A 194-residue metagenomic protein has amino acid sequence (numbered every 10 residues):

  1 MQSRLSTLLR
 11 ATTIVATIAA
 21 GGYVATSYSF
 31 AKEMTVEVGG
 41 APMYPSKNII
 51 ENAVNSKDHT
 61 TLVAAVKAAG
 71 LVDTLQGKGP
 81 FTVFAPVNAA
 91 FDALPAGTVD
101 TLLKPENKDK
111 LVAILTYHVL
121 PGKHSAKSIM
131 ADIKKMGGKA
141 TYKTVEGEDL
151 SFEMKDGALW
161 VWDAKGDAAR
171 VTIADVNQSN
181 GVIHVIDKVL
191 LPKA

Functional and structural regions predicted by a protein language model:
Q2-I14: Bacterial N-terminal signal peptides that target proteins for export
S3, V24, Y28-A194: Mature, structured domains of secreted/extracytosolic soluble proteins
T12, A16, K57-T60: Residue-level signal for the membrane-embedded core of alpha-helical transmembrane segments, especially mid-helix
T17-A25: Hydrophobic alpha-helical membrane-insertion segments, chiefly the h-region of N-terminal signal peptides
